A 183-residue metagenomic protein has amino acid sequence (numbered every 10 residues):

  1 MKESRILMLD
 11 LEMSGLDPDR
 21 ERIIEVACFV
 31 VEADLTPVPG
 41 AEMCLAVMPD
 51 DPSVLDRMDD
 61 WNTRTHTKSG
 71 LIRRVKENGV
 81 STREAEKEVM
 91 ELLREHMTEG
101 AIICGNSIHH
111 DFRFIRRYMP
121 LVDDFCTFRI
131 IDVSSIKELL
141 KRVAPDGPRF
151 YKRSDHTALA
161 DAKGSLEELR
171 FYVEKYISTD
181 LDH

Functional and structural regions predicted by a protein language model:
K2-L9, M13-G105, R149-K152: Conserved non-catalytic scaffold segment of RNase H-like nuclease domains
D10-E12, D111, D132, D161: Acidic active-site catalytic centers that drive phospho-/nucleotidyl reactions and related ester hydrolyses
D19, T36, A41, I115-R116 (+3 more regions): Hydrophobic alpha-helical membrane-insertion segments
D50-D51, I108-H109, V133-K137: Short glycine-enriched loops at secondary-structure junctions
S81, A85-V89, D111, Y118 (+1 more regions): Amphipathic alpha-helical interface surfaces
L92-L93, H109-F128: Substrate-recognition/cap helix-loop segment adjacent to the acidic, metal-dependent catalytic center of Asp-based
A101-I108, R113-Y118, P145-H183: Acidic, Mg2+-coordinating catalytic module of metal-dependent nucleases/exonucleases that use a two-metal-ion mechanism
T127-P145: Short, flexible loop segments at boundaries between secondary-structure elements
